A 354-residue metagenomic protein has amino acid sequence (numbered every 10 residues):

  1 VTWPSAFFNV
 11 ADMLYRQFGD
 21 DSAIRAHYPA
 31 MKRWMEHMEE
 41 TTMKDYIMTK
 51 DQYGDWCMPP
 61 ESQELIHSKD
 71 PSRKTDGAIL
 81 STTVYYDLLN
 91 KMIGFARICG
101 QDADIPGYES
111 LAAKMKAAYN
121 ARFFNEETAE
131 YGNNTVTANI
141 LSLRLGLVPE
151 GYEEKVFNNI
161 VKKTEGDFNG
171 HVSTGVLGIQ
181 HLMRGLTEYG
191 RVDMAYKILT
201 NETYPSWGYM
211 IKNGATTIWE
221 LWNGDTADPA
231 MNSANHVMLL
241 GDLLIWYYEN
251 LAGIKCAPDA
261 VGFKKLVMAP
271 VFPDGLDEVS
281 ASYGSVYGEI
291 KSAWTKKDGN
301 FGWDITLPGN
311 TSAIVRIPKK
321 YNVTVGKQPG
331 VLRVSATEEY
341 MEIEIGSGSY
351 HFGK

Functional and structural regions predicted by a protein language model:
V1-A6, F18, I47-A78, N125-L147 (+5 more regions): Carbohydrate-binding/catalytic loop surfaces
S5, Q17-S81, I98-R144, G151 (+3 more regions): Active-site acid/base region of carbohydrate-active enzymes
F7-A23, T83-D102, L141-G151, Q180-Y189 (+2 more regions): Well-ordered alpha-helical scaffold segments within catalytic/enzyme domains
F8-A11, Y28, M35, K116 (+6 more regions): Extracytoplasmic/secreted envelope proteins and their assembly/folding machinery, especially bacterial periplasmic
I93, N120-A121, K162, Y204: Amphipathic alpha-helical segments of tetratricopeptide repeats
S110, D193-K354: Non-catalytic C-terminal accessory modules of carbohydrate-active enzymes
E153-V161: Alpha-helical repeat scaffolds
G166-S206, M210: Repeat-solenoid scaffold signature
